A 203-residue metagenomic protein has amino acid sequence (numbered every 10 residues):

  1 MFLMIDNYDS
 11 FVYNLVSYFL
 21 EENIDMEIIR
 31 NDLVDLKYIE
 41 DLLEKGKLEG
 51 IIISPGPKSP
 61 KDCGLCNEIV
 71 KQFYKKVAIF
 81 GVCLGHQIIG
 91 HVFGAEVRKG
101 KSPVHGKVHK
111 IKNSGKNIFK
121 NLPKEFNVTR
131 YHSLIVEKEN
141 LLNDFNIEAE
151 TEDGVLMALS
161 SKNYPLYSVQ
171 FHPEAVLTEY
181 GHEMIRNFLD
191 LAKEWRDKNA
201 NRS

Functional and structural regions predicted by a protein language model:
M1-L3: Extreme N-terminal starter segment of soluble prokaryotic enzymes
F11, K58-P60, V176: Active-site beta-alpha loop architecture of Rossmann-like, nucleotide-cofactor-dependent enzymes
S17-D25: Two-component/phosphorelay signaling modules centered on CheY-like receiver
I24-V34: A short beta-strand-loop structural module common to alpha/beta enzyme folds
D35-K47, N140: Short amphipathic alpha-helix with an adjacent loop that forms part of the alpha/beta core around
K45-N121, I185-N187: Cysteine-nucleophile active-site neighborhood
N117-N163: Catalytic beta-strand/loop cores that center a nucleophilic Ser/Cys/Thr and support acyl-enzyme chemistry
V176-S203: Acyltransferase
